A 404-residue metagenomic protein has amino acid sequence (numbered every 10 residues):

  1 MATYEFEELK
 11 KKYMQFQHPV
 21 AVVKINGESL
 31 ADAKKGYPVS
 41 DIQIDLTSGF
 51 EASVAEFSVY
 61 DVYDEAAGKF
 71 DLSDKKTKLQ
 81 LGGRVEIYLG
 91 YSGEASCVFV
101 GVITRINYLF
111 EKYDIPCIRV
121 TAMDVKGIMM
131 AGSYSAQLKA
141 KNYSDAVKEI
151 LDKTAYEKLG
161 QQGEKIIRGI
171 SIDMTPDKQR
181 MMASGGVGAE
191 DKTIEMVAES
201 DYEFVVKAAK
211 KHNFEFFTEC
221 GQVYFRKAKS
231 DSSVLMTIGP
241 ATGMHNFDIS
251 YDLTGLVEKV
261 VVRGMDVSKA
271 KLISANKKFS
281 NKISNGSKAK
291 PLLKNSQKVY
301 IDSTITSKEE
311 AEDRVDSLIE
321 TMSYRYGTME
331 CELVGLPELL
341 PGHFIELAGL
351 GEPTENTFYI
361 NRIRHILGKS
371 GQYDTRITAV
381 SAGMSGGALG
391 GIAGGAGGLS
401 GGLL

Functional and structural regions predicted by a protein language model:
M1-M123, G127-M129: Assembly/oligomerization scaffold segments
T3-I42, G185, K269, A275-K308: Extended boundary segments
D41, V54, C97-V102, R119 (+5 more regions): Well-ordered beta-strand positions in beta-sheet-rich domains
F50-K75, G243-L404: An acidic/polar, Gly/Ser/Thr-rich interaction patch typically located in mid-to-C-terminal regions of proteins
D74, Q80-E86, V197, G239-G243 (+1 more regions): Glycine-centered loop/turn motifs
V100, S144-K148, Y202-V206, K259-V260 (+1 more regions): Extracytoplasmic/secreted envelope proteins and their assembly/folding machinery, especially bacterial periplasmic
V100-L109, I194, K229-S232, F358-S370: Short, compositionally biased
D114-G243: Charged- and aromatic-enriched interaction segments used to assemble and dock large macromolecular complexes
